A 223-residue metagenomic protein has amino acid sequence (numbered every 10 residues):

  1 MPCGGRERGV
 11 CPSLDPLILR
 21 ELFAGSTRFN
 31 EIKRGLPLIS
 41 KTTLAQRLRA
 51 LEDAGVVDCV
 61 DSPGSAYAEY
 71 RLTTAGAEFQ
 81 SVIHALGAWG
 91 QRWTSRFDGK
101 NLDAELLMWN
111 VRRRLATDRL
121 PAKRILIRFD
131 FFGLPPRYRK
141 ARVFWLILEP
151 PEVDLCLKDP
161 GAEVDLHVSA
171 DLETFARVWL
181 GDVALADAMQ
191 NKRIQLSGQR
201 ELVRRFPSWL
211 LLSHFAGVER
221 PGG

Functional and structural regions predicted by a protein language model:
M1-P2, D171: Short hydrophobic "helix-edge" motifs at membrane interfaces and signal-peptide entry regions
P2-I39, Y70: N-terminal helix-turn-helix DNA-binding core of bacterial DNA-binding proteins
L38-Q80, H84-G223: Feature captures hydrophobic
